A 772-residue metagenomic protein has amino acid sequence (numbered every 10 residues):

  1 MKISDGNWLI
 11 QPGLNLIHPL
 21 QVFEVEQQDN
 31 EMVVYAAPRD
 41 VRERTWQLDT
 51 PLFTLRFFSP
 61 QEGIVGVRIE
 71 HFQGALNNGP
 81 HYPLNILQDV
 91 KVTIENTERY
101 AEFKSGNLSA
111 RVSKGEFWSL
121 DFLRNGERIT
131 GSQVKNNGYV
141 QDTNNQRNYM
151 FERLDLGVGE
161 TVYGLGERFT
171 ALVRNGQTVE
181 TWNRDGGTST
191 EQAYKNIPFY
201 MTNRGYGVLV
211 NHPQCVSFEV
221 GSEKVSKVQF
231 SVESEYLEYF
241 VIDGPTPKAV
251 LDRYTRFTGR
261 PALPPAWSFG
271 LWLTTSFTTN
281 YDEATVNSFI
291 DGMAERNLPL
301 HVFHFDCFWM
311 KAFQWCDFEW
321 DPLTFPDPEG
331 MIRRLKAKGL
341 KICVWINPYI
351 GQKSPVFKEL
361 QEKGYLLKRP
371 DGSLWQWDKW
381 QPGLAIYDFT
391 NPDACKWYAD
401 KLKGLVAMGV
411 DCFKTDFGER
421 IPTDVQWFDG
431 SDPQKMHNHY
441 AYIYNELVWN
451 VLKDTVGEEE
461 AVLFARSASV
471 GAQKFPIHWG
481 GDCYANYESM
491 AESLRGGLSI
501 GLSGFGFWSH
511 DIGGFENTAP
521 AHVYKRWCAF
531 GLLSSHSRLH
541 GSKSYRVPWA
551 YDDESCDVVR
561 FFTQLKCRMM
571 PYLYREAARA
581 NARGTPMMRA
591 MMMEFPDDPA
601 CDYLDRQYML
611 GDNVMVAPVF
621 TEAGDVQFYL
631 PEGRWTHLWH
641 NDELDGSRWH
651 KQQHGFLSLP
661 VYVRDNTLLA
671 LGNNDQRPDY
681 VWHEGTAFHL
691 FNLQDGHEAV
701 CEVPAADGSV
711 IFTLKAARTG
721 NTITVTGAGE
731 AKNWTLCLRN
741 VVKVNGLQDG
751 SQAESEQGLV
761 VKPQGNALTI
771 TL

Functional and structural regions predicted by a protein language model:
K2-E43, D49-R99, V140: A low-complexity, Ser/Thr/Gly/Pro-enriched, surface-exposed linker/loop concept that marks segments flanking
K2-S4, N15, Q47, E70-F72 (+5 more regions): Catalytic and substrate-binding clefts that recognize carbohydrates or anionic sugar/phosphate headgroups
V34-A36, F57, I69, E102-N107 (+2 more regions): Short, well-ordered beta-strand segments enriched in hydrophobic/aromatic residues
I64-V65, S109, S119, P198-F199 (+20 more regions): Beta-sheet entry/capping signal
E70-F72, H81, P299-V559, E594-P596 (+1 more regions): Aromatic- and carboxylate-enriched substrate-binding clefts and catalytic-loop regions of carbohydrate-active enzymes
N77-T93, K368, L638-F656, G746-G765: Solvent-exposed beta-strand/loop surfaces of large extracellular or lumenal domains
S189-T190, P264, T275-F325: A conserved hydrophobic secondary-structure block that centers on an alpha-helix together with its immediately flanking
W449-V462, A468-W479, E492-G496, I500-H510 (+2 more regions): Catalytic core of carbohydrate-active enzymes
